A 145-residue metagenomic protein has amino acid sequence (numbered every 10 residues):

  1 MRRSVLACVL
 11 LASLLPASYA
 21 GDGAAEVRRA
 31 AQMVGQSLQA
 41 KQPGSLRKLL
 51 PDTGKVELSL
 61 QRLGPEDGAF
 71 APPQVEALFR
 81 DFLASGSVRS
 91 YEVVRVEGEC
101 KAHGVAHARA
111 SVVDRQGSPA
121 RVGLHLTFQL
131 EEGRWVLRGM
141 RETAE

Functional and structural regions predicted by a protein language model:
M1-S4: Positively charged n-region of N-terminal signal peptides that target proteins for export
A7-L14: Bacterial N-terminal signal peptides
P16-G44, K48: Short, low-complexity N-terminal intrinsically disordered segments enriched in polar/charged residues
Q36, L50-P65: Short, solvent-exposed secondary-structure junction/capping segments
A40, G98-G104, Q129-R134: A short, structured loop/turn motif at beta-sheet edges
Q42-L49, R89-R95: Surface-exposed patches in mature extracellular/periplasmic domains of secreted proteins
F70-Q116: Surface-exposed, charged secondary-structure patches
G117-E145: Short beta-strand edge/turn micro-motifs at domain boundaries
